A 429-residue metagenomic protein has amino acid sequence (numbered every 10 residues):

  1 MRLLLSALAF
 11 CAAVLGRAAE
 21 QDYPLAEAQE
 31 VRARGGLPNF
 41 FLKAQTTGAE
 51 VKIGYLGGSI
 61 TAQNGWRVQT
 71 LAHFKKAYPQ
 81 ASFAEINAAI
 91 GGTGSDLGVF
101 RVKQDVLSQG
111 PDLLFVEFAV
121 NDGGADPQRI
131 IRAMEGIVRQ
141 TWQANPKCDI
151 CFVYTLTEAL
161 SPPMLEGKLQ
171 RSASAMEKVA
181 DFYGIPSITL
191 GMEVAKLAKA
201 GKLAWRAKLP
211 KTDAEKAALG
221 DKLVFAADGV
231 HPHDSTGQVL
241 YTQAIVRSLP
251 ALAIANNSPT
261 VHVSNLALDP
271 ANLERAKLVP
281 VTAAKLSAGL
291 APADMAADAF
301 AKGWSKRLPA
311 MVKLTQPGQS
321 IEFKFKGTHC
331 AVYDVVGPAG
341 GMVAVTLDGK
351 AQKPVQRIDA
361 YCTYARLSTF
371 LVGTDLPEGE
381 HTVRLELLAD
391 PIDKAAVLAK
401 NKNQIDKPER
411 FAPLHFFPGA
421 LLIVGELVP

Functional and structural regions predicted by a protein language model:
M1-L56, I60-T61, R67, K75-A81 (+5 more regions): N-terminal secretory targeting modules
G54, W66-V68, D96-I131: Oxyanion-hole/transition-state-stabilizing segment in secreted/luminal serine hydrolases and related acyltransferases
S59-A62, I90-S95, V120-A125, C148 (+2 more regions): Solvent-exposed loop/turn segments at secondary-structure junctions within structured extracellular/periplasmic domains
G91, A119-R129, L160-G167, H231 (+1 more regions): The substrate-binding groove and active-site-proximal loops of carbohydrate-active enzymes, especially glycoside
R129-G136, L169-A173: Charged helix-capping and loop-helix junction motifs
Q143-C151: A short helix->loop->beta-strand "cap" motif at the edges of active sites that frequently abuts
E158-E193, L197: Substrate-gating cap/lid alpha-helix
